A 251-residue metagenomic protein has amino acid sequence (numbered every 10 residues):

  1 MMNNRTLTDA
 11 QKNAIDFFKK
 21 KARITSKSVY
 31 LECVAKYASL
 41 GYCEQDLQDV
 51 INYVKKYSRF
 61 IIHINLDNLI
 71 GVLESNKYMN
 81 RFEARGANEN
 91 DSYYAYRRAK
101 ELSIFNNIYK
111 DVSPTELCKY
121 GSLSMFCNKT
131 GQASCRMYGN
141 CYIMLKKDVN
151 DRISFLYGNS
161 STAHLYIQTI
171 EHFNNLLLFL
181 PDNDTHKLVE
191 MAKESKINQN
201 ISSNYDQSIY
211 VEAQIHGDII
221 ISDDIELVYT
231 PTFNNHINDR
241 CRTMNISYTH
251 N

Functional and structural regions predicted by a protein language model:
M1: Cys/His-rich short segments
N4-N52, S58-N68, N76, N80-V112 (+3 more regions): Active-site-proximal loop/hinge segments that shape catalytic or ion-binding/gating pockets
